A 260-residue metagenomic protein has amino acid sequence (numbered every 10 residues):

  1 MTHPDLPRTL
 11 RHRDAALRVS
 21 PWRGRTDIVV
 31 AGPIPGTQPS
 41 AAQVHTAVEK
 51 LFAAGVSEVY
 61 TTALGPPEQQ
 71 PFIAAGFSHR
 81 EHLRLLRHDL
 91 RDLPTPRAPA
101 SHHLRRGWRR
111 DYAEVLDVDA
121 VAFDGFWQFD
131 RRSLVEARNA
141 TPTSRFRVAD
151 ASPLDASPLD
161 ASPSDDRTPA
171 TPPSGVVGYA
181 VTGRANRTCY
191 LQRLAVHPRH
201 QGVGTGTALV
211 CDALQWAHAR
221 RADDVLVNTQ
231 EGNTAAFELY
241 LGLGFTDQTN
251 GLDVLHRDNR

Functional and structural regions predicted by a protein language model:
M1-A54: N-terminal charged segments
T2-R8, R13, G55, R80-H82 (+3 more regions): A short helix-loop-beta-strand connector motif used in the catalytic cores of GNAT acetyltransferases and, in some
P33-A100, D253-L255: Acyl-donor-binding surface of acyltransferase catalytic domains
Q38-E49, V196, G202-Q215, A219 (+1 more regions): Conserved acetyl-CoA-binding loop-helix of GNAT-fold acetyltransferases
Y60-Q69, P198-Q201, V227-F237, D253-R260: Conserved beta-strand-loop-alpha-helix junction that forms the acyl-donor binding cleft
G65-E81, V203, T207, A219 (+1 more regions): Conserved active-site alpha-helix within GNAT-family acetyltransferase domains
H103-V115: A short beta-loop-alpha structural element at the N-terminal edge of CoA-dependent acyl/N-acetyltransferase catalytic
D130-R145, D150-A151, P172-A195: A conserved beta-strand-loop-helix scaffold within acyl/acetyltransferase catalytic domains
